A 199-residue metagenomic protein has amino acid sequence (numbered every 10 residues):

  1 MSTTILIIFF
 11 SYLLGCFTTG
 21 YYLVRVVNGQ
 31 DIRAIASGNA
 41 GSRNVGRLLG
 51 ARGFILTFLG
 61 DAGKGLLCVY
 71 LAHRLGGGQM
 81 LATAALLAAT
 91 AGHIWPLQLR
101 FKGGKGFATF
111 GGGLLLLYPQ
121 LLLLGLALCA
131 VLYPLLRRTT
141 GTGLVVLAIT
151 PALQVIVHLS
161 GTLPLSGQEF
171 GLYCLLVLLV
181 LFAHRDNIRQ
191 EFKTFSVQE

Functional and structural regions predicted by a protein language model:
S2-N28: N-terminal signal-anchor transmembrane alpha helix
I7-I8, G53-T57, G63-L97, L117 (+2 more regions): Nucleotide and nucleotide-moiety/phosphate-recognizing core
S11-C16, A89-H93, C129-P134, T150 (+2 more regions): Alpha-helical transmembrane segments of multi-pass membrane proteins
G20-L23, G92-K102, L128-L136, H184-E191: C-terminal ends of transmembrane helices
Y21-R52, G103, N187-E199: Cytosolic, membrane-interface loops and tails of multi-pass inner-membrane proteins
Q30-G41, Q98-T109, R138-I149: Short, non-helical or kinked segments that cap or interrupt transmembrane helices
G46-L49, A72-L75, G92, F107-R137 (+1 more regions): Interfacial segments of multi-pass membrane proteins
L122-G125, T139-L147, L163-L176: Loop-to-transmembrane alpha-helix initiation sites
